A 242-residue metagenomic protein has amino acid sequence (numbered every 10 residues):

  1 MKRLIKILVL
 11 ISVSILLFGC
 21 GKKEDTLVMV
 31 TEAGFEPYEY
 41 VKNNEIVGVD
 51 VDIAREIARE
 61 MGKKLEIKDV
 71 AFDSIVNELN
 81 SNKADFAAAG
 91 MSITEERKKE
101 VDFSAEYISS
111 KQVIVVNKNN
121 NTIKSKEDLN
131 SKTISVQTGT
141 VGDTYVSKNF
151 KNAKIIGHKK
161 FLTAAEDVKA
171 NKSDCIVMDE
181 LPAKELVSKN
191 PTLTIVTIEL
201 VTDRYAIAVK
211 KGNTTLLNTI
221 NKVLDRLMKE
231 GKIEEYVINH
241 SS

Functional and structural regions predicted by a protein language model:
R3-L10: Sec-dependent signal peptide recognition, specifically the positively charged N-region followed immediately by
L16-G19: C-terminal motif of bacterial Sec signal peptides marking the signal peptidase cleavage site
G21, V51-E60, N120, E127 (+3 more regions): Extended ligand-binding regions for polar small-molecule ligands
E24-G90: Extracytoplasmic small-molecule ligand-binding "clamshell" domains of the periplasmic binding protein/Venus flytrap
T31-A33, I108-V116, E180, K184-D225: Periplasmic-binding protein-like
E39-V41, A54-K63, K126, N130 (+3 more regions): Ligand-binding cleft/hinge of the Venus flytrap
R59-E60, K68, D73-F86, E100-D102 (+5 more regions): Short helices/loops that flank or line small-molecule/ion binding pockets
K63, S74, S92-I93, A105-K154: A conserved helix-loop-strand patch within extracytoplasmic ligand-binding domains of the periplasmic binding
